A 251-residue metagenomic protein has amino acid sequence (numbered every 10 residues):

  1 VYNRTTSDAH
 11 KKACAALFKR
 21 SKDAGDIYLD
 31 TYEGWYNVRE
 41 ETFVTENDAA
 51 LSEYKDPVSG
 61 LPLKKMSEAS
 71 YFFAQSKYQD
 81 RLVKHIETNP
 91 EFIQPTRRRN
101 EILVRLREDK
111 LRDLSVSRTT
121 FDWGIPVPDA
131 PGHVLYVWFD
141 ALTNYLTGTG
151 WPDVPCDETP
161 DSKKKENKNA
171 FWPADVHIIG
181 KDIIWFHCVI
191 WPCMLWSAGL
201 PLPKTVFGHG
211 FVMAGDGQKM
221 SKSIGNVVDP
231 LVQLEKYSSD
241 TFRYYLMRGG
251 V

Functional and structural regions predicted by a protein language model:
V1-D26: N-terminal Rossmann-like or analogous alpha/beta NTP/dinucleotide-binding catalytic cores that position adenine
R4, K12-A13, V58-V251: Structured secondary-structure scaffolds
A16-R20, T45-A50, S221-S223: Short, surface-exposed amphipathic charged segments that create phosphate/polyanion-binding patches used for binding
F18-K19, E53, P192, L231: Short glycine-/small-residue-rich flexible loop motifs, especially phosphate/cofactor-binding loops
G25-V83: Cys/His-rich short segments
